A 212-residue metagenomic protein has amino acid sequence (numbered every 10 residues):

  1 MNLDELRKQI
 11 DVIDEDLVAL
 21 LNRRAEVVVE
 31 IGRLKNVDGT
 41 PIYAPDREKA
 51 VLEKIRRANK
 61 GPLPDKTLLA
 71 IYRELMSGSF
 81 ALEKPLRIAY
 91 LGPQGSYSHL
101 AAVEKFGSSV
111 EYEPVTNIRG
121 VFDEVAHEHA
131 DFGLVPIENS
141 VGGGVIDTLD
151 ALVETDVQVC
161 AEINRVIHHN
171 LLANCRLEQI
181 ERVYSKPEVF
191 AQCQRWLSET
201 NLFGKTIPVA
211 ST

Functional and structural regions predicted by a protein language model:
M1-T212: Domain-level signature for soluble enzymes in the chorismate/prephenate branch of the shikimate pathway
